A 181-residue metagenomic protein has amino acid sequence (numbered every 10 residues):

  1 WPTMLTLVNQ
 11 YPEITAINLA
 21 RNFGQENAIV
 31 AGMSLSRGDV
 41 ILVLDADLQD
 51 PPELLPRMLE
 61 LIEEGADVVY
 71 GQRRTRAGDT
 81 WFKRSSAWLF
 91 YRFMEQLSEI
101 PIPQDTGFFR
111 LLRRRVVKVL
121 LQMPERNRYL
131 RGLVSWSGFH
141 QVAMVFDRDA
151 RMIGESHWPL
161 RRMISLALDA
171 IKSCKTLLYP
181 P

Functional and structural regions predicted by a protein language model:
W1-L5: Short, surface-exposed alpha-helical segments at coil->helix boundaries
T6-L7, I14-R21, Q25-L35, P52-L130 (+1 more regions): Acceptor/aglycone-binding surface of glycosyltransferases and processive sugar-polymer synthases
E13-T15, H140-V142: Conserved beta-strand segments of alpha/beta enzyme cores
I41: Short aromatic/hydrophobic "clamp" motif used to bind/position activated sugar donors
D45-Q49: The conserved acidic donor/metal-binding loop of glycosyltransferases
S156-H157, L168-P180: Membrane interfacial helix-start motif at the N-side
